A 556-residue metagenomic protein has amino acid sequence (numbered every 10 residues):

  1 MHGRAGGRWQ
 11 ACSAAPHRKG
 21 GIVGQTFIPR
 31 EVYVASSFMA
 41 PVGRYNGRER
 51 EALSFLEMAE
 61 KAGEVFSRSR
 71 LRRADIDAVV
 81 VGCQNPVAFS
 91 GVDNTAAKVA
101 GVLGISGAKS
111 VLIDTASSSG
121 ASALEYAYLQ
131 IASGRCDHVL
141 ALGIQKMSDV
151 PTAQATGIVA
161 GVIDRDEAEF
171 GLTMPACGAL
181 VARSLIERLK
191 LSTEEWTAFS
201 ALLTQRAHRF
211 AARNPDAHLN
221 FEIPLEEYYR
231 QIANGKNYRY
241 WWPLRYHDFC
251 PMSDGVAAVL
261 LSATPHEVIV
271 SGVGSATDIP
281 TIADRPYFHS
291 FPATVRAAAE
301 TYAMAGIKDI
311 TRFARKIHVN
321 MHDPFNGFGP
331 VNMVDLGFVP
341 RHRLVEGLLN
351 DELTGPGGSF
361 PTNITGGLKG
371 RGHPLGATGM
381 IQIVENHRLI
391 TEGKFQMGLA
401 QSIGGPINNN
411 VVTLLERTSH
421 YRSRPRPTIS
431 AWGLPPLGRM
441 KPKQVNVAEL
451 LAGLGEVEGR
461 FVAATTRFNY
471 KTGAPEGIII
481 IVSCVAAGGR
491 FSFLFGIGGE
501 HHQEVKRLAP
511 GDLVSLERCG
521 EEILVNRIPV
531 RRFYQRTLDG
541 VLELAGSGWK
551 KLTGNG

Functional and structural regions predicted by a protein language model:
I22-S117, Y126, V181, L185-F199 (+11 more regions): Conserved active-site "lid/cap" helical segment
G24-L56, G161-A168, E187-L191, A201-R206 (+6 more regions): Condensing-enzyme catalytic core mediating Claisen C-C bond formation in acyl metabolism
R73-C83, K109-T115, C136-I144, T197-Q205 (+5 more regions): Beta-strand segments within the central parallel beta-sheet cores of soluble alpha/beta enzyme folds
N85-L142, K146-C177, E222-P251, D278-P280 (+2 more regions): Conserved catalytic cysteine-centered active-site region of acyl-thioester-dependent Claisen-condensing enzymes
V87-N94, A283-P286, N320-E346, P374-A377 (+1 more regions): Short glycine/threonine-rich loop-to-helix capping motif typified by GTGT followed within a few residues by an Asp-Pro
D114-Q145, P175-D216, V259-P265, R371-G393: Active-site-proximal alpha-helical scaffold in enzymes
